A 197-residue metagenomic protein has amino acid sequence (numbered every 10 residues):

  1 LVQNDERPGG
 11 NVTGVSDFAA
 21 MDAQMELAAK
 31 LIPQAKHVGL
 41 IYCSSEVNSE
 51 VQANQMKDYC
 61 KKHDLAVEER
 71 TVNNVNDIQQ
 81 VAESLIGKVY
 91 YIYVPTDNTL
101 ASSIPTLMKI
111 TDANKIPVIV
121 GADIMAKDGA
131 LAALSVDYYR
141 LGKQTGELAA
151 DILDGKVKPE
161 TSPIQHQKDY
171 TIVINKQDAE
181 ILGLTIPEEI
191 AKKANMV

Functional and structural regions predicted by a protein language model:
L1-V197: Short hydrophobic alpha-helices and adjacent helix-cap/hinge residues
